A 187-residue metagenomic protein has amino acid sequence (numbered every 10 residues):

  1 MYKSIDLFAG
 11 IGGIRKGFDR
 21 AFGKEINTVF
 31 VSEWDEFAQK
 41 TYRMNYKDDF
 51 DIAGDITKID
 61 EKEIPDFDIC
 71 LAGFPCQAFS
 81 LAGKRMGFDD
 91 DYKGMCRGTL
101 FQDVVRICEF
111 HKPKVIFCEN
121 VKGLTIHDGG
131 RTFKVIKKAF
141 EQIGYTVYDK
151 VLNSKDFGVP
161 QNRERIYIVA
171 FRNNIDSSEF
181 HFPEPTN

Functional and structural regions predicted by a protein language model:
Y2-K58: SAM cofactor-binding core of SAM-dependent methyltransferases, primarily the Rossmann-like beta-alpha-beta module
I5-L7, L71, F117: Structural recognition of the beta-strand scaffold that forms the well-ordered cores of secreted hydrolase catalytic
I59-I69, F79-N187: Class I S-adenosyl-L-methionine
P75: Short glycine-/small-residue-rich Rossmann-like dinucleotide-binding loops
